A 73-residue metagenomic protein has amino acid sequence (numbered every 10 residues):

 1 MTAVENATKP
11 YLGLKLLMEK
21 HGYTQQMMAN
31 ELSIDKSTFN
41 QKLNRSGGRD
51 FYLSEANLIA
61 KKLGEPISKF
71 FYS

Functional and structural regions predicted by a protein language model:
M1-Y23: A short, Lys/Arg-rich alpha-helix, primarily the initiator
V4, Q25, K36, P66-K69: Alpha-helical tetratricopeptide repeat
K15, Q26, N57: Residues within the helices of the helix-turn-helix
M18, A29, A60: The alpha-helix within a helix-turn-helix
Y23-Q41: Short alpha-helical DNA-recognition segment
D35, S46-G47: The DNA-recognition helices of helix-turn-helix-type DNA-binding domains
G47-L58: Short, basic-rich loop-to-helix N-cap that marks the start of a DNA-contacting helix
K61-S73: Short C-terminal boundary/hinge segments that cap the last helix of small helical domains
